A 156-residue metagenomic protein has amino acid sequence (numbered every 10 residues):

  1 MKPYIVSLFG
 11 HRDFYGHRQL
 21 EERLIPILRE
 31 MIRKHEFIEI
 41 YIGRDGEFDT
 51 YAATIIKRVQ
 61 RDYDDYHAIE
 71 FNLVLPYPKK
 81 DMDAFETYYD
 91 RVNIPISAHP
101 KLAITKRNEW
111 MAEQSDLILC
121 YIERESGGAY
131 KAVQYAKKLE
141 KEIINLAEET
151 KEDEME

Functional and structural regions predicted by a protein language model:
K2-E156: Acidic/glycine-enriched connector segments
